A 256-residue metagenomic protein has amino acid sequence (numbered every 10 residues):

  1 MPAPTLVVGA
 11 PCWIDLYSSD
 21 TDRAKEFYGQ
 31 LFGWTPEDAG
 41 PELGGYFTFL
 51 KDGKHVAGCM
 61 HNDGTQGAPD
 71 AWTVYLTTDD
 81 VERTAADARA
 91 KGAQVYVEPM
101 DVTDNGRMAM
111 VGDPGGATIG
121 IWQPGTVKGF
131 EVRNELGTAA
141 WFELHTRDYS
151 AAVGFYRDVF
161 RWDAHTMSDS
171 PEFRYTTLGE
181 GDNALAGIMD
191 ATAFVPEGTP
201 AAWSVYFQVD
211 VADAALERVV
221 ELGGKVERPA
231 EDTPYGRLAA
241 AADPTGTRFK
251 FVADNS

Functional and structural regions predicted by a protein language model:
M1-V7, K91-A140, L144, H165-G181 (+2 more regions): Vicinal oxygen chelate
P2, T35, H61-D63: Short secondary-structure capping/turn segments at boundaries of alpha-helices and beta-strands
L6-V8, C12-H55, A90, E98-G106 (+4 more regions): Core segments of cupin and vicinal oxygen chelate
A10-S19, F47-T48, G64-D87, R107-V111 (+3 more regions): Vicinal oxygen chelate
A24, W34-P36, K54-A57, Q66-G67 (+7 more regions): Short loop/beta submotifs within extracellular cysteine-rich repeat domains
A39-R133: Active-site-adjacent scaffolding segments
E217-K225: Short glycine/proline-rich, acidic loop/turn segments that cap or connect secondary-structure elements
